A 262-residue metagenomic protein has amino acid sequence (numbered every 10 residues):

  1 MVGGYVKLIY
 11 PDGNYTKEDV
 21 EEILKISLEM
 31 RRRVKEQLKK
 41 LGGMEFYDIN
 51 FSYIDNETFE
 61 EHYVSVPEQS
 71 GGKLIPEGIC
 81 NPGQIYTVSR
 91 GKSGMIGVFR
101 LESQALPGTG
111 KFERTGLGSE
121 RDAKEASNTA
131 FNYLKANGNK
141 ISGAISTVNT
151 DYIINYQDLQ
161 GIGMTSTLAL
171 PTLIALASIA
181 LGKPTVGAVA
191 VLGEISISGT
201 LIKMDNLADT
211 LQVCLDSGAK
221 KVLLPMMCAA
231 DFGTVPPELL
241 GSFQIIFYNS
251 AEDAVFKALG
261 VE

Functional and structural regions predicted by a protein language model:
M1-L8, N14-E262: Peripheral, non-AAA+ core regions of ATP-driven protein-machinery
